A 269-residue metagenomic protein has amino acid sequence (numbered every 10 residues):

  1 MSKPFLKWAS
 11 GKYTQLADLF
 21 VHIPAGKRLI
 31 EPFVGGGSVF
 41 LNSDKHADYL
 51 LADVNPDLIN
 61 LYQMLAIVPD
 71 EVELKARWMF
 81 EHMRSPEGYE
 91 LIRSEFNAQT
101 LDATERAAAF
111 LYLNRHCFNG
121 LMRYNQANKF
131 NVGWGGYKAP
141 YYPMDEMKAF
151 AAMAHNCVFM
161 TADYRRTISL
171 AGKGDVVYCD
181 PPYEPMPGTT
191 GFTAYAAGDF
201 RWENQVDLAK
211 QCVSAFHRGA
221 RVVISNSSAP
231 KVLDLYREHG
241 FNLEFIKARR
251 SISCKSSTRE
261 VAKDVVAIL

Functional and structural regions predicted by a protein language model:
M1-Q15, H22-I23, V68-F192, D207-K210 (+2 more regions): SAM-dependent nucleic-acid methyltransferase catalytic core
V21, K27-N97: SAM cofactor-binding core of SAM-dependent methyltransferases, primarily the Rossmann-like beta-alpha-beta module
P32-F33, A52, M160-A162, C179 (+1 more regions): Short His-Asn-centered micro-motif
V34-S38, E146-M147, S227-P230: Short, polar loop motifs at secondary-structure junctions
K45, H155, E238-G240: Short, structured coil segments at secondary-structure junctions
Y112, V266-L269: Short, well-ordered beta-strand micro-motif
G174-V266: Conserved acidic-Pro-Pro-aromatic motif
